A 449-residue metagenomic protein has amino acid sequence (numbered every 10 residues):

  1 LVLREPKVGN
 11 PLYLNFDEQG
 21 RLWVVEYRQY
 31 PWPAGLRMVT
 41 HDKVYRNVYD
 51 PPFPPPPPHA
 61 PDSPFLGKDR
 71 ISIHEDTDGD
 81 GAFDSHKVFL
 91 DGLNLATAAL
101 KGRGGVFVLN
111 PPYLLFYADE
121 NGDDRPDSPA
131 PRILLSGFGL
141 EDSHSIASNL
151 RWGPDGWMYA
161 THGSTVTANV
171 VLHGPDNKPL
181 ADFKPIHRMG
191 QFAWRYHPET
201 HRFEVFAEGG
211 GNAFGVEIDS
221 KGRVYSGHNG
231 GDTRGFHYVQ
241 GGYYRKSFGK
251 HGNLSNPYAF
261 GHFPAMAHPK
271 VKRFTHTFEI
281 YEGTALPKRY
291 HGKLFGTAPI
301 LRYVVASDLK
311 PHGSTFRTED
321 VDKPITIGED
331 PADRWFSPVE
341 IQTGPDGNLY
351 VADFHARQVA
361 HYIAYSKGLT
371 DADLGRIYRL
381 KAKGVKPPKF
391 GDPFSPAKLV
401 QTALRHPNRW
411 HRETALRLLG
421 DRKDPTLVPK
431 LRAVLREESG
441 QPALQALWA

Functional and structural regions predicted by a protein language model:
L1-F390, F394-Q401, P407-A449: Beta-propeller blade termini and top-face loops
